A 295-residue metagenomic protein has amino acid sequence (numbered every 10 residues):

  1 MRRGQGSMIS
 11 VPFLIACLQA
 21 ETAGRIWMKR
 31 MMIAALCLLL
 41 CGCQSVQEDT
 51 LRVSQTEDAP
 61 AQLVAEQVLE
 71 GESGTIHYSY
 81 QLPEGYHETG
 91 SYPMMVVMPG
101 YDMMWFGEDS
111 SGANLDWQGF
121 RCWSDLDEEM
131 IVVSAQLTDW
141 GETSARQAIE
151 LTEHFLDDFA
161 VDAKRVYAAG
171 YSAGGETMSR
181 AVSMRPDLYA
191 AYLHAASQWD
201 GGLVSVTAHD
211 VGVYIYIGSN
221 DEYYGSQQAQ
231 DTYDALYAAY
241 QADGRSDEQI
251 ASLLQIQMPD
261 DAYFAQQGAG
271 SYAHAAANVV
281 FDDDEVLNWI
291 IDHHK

Functional and structural regions predicted by a protein language model:
R30-S45: Sec-dependent N-terminal signal peptides of Gram-positive bacterial secreted proteins and lipoproteins
C43-M94, E176, R180-A181, A242-L254 (+1 more regions): A domain-start/cap signature at the N-terminus of enzymes
G85-Y86, G90, W140-S172: Gly/Ser-rich "nucleophile elbow"/oxyanion-hole loop immediately N-terminal to the catalytic nucleophile in hydrolases
M94, M98-I149: Active-site machinery of serine-nucleophile hydrolases
S110-S111, G225-A242: Short alpha-helix in the alpha/beta-hydrolase fold that links the catalytic acid
E128, T207-V213: Short, proline-enriched alpha-helix->beta-strand connector loops that line the catalytic pocket of alpha/beta-hydrolase
D158, K164-T207: Primarily recognizes the serine-hydrolase "nucleophile elbow" in alpha/beta-hydrolase and SGNH/GDSL folds
Y216, N220-Y224, Q241-K295: C-terminal catalytic histidine-bearing segment of alpha/beta-hydrolase fold enzymes
